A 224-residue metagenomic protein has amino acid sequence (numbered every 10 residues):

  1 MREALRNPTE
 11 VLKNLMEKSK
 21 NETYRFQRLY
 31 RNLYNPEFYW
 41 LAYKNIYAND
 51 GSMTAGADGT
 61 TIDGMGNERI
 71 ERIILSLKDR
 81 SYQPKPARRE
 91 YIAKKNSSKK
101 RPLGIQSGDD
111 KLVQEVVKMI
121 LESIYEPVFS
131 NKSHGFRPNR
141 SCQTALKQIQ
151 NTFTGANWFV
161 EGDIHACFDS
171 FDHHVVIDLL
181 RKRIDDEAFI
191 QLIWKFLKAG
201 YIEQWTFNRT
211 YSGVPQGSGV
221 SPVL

Functional and structural regions predicted by a protein language model:
M1-E71: Non-catalytic, polymerase-adjacent accessory regions of viral genome-replication enzymes
V11-N14, K18, N45, N49 (+6 more regions): Generic, well-ordered alpha-helical scaffold segments in large soluble proteins
A57, M119, G162-I164: Residues immediately flanking
G64-P84: Amphipathic alpha-helical blocks
K85, E90, N131-K132, F136-R140 (+1 more regions): Conserved polymerase palm-domain catalytic core
Y91-K99, L121, N208: Residues forming anionic-ligand binding surfaces in small-molecule and nucleic-acid pockets of primarily soluble enzymes
K100-F129, S212-L224: Conserved pre-motif C helix in the palm subdomain of viral-like polymerases
